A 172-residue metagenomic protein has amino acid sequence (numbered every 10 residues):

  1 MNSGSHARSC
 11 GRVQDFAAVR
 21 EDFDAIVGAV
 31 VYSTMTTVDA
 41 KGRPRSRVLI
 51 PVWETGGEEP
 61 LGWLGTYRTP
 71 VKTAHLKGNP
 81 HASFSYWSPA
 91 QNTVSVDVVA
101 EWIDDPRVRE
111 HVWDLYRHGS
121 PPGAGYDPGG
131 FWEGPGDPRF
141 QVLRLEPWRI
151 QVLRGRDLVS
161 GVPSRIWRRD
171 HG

Functional and structural regions predicted by a protein language model:
N2-D15, S95-G172: Charged, gly/pro-rich active-site loop segments
R8-Y32: Short, basic/aromatic recognition patches
A25-A40, A82-Y86: A short, Trp-centered hydrophobic/proline-enriched beta-strand micro-motif
V31, P60, V96-V98: Structural detector for hydrophobic anchor residues on beta-strands
T37-K41, T55, Y86-P89, R154: Short acidic, glycine-rich loop/turn motifs
R47-I50: Conserved beta-strand in the GNAT
V52-Q91: A short mixed-secondary-structure module that forms the rim of ligand-binding clefts
